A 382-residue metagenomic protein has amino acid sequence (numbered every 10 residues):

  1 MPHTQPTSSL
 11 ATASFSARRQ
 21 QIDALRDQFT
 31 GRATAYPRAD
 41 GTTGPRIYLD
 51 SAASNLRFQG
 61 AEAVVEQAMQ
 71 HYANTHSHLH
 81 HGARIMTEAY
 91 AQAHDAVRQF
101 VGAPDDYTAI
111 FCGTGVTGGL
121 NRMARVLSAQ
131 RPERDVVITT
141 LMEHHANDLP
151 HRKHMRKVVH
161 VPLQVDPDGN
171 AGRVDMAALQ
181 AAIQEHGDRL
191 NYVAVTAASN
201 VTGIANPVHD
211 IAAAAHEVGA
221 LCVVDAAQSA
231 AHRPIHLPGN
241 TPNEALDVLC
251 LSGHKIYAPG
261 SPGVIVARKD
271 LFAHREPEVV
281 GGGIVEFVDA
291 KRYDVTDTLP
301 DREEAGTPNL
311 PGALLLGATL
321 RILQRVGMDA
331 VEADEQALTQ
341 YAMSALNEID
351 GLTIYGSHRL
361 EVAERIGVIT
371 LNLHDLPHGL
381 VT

Functional and structural regions predicted by a protein language model:
M1-T382: Pyridoxal 5′-phosphate
